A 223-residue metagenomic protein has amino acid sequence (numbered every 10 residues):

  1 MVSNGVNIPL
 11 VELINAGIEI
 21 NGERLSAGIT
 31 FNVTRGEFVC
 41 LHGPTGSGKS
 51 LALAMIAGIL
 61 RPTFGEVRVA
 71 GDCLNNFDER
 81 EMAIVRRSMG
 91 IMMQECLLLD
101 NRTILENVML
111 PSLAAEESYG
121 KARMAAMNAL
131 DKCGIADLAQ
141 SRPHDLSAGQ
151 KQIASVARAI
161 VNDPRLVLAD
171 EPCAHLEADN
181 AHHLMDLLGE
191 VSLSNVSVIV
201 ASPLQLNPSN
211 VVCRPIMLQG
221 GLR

Functional and structural regions predicted by a protein language model:
A57: Helix-to-loop junction immediately C-terminal to a conserved catalytic motif
G65-L74: Conserved ABC transporter NBD signature motif
C73, G120-L138: Conserved ABC ATPase "signature" region
L74-G90: ABC ATPase NBD coupling module
R142-L146, Q150: Conserved ABC ATPase signature
V161-R165: A short, proline-enriched helix->beta-strand linker immediately N-terminal to the Walker B motif in ABC-type P-loop
V167-D170: Catalytic Walker B motif of ABC-type/P-loop ATPase nucleotide-binding domains
